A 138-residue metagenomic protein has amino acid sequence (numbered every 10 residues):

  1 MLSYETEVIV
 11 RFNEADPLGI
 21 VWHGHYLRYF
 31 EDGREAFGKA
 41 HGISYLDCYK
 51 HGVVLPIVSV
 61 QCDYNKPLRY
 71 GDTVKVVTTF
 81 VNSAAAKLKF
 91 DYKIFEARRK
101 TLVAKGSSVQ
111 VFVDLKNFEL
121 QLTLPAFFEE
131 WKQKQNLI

Functional and structural regions predicted by a protein language model:
M1-D32, A36, A40: Catalytic strand-loop segment that frames the active site of acyl-thioester-processing enzymes
L2-T6, K39, R69-Y70, F80-I138: HotDog/MaoC-like acyl-thioester-processing domains
E7-R11, D63, V109: Generic structural detector for well-ordered beta-strands
V21, L55-I57, V103: A broad, structural micro-motif
Y26-Y29, P56, D91, V109: Residue-level recognition of specific faces of alpha-helices
L27, E35, N65, E129-K132: Solvent-exposed, non-membrane alpha-helical residues enriched in polar/charged side chains
F37-L88: Hydrophobic beta-strand-centered segment that forms part of the acyl-chain substrate-binding groove
